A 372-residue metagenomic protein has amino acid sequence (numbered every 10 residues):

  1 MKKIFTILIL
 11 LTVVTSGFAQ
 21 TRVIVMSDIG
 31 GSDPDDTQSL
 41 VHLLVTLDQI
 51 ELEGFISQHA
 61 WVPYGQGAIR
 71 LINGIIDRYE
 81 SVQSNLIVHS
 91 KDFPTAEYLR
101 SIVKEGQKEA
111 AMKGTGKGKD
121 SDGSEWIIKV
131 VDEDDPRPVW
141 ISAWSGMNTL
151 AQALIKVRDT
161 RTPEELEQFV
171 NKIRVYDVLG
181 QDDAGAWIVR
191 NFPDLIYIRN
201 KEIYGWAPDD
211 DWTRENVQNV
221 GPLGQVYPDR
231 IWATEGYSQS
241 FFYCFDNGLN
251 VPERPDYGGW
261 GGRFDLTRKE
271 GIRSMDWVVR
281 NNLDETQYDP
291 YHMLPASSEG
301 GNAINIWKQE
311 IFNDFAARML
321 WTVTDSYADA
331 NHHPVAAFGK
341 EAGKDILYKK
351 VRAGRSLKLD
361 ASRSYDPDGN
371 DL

Functional and structural regions predicted by a protein language model:
M1-I4, D368: Asp-box/BNR beta-propeller loop motif
I4-T15: Sec-dependent N-terminal signal peptides
Q20-D371: N-terminal acidic, glycine/proline-rich low-complexity segments
